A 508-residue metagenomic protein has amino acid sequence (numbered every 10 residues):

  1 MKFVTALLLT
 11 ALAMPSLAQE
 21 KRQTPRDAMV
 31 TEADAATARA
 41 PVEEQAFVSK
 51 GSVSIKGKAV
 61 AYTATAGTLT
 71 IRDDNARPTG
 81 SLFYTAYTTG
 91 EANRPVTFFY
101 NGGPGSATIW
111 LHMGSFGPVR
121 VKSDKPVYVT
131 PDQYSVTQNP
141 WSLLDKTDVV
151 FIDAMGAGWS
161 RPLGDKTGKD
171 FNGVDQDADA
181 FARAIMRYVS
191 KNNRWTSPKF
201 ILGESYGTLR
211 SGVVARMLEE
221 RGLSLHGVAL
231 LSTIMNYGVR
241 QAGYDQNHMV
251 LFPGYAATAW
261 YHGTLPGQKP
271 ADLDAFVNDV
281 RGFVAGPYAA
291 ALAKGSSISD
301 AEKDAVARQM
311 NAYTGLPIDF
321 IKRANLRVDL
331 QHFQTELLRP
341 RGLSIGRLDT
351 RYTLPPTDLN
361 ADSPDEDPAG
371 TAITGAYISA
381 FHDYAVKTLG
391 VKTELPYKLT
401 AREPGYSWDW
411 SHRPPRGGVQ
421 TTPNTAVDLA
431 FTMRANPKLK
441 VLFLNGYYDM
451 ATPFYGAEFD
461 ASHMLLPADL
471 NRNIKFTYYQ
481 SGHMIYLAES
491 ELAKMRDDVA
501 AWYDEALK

Functional and structural regions predicted by a protein language model:
R22-A35, A76-D170, S462: N-terminal cap/lid subdomain of alpha/beta-hydrolase-fold enzymes
P118-K122, R216-A312: A catalytic-pocket lid/entrance helix-loop region that shapes and gates access to the active site across common
L144, A154, F171-V189: Alpha/beta-hydrolase active-site loop
R194-S205: Alpha/beta-hydrolase fold nucleophile elbow
G295-A451: Alpha/beta-hydrolase fold catalytic core
L439, P453-H463: Short alpha-helix in the alpha/beta-hydrolase fold that links the catalytic acid
L466-H483: Catalytic histidine neighborhood in serine/cysteine hydrolases with alpha/beta-hydrolase-type architecture
Q480-L492: Catalytic histidine-centered segment of alpha/beta-hydrolase-like enzymes
